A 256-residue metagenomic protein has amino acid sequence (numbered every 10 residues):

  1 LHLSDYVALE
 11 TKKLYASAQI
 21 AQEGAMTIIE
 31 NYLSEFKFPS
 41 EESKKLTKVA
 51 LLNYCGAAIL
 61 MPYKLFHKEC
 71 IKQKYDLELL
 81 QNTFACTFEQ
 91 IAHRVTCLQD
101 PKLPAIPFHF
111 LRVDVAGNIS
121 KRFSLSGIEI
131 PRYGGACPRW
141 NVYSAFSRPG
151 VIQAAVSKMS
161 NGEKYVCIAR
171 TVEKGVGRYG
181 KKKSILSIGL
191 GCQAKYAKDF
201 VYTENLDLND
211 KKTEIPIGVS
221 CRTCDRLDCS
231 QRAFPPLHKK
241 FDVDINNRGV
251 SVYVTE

Functional and structural regions predicted by a protein language model:
L1-L227, Q231-E256: Conserved binding/catalytic microenvironments
